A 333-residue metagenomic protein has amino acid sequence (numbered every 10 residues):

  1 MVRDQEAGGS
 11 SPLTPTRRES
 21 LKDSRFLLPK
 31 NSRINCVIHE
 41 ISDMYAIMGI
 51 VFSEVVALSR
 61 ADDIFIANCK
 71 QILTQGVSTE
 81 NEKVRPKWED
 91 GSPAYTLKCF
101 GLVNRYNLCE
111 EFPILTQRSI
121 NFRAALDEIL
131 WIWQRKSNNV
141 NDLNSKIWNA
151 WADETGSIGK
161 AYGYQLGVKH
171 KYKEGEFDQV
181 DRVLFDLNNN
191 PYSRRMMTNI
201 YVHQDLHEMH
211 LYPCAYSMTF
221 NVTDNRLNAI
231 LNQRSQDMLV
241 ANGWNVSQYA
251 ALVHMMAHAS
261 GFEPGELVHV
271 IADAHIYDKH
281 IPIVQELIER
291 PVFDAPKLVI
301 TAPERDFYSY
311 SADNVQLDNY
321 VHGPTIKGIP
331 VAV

Functional and structural regions predicted by a protein language model:
A7-G9, R18-D23, R33-H39, A46: Short, positively charged low-complexity motifs
S10-S11, V103: Gly/Ser/Thr-rich beta-alpha loop segments that engage phosphate groups in nucleotides
L13, L21, L27-L28: Leucine-biased recognition of intrinsically disordered, low-complexity hydrophobic segments
L13-T14, Y106: Basic, gly/Ser/Thr/Pro-rich low-complexity segments located predominantly at protein N termini
Y45, G49-V333: Terminal, non-catalytic protein-protein interaction segments that mediate quaternary/complex assembly
